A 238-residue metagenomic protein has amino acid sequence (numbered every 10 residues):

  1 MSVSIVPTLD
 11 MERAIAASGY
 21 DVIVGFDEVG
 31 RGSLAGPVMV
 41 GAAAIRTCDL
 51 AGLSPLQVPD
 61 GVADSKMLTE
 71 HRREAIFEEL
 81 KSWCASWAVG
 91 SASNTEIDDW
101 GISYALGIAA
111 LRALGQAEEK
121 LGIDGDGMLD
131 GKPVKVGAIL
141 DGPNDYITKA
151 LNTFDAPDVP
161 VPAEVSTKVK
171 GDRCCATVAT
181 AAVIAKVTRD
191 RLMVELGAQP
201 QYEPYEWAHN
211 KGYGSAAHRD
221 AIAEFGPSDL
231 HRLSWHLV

Functional and structural regions predicted by a protein language model:
M1-V238: RNase H-like, Mg2+-dependent phosphodiesterase core, and more generally RNA phosphate-backbone-engaging helix-loop
